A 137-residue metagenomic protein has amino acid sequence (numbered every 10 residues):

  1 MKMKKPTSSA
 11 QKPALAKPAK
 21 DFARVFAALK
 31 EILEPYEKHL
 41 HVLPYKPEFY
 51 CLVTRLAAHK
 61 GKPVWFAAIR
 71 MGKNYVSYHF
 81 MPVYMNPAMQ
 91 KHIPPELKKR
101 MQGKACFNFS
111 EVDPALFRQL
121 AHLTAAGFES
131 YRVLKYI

Functional and structural regions predicted by a protein language model:
M1-I137: Charge-dense, helix-prone N-terminal extensions
